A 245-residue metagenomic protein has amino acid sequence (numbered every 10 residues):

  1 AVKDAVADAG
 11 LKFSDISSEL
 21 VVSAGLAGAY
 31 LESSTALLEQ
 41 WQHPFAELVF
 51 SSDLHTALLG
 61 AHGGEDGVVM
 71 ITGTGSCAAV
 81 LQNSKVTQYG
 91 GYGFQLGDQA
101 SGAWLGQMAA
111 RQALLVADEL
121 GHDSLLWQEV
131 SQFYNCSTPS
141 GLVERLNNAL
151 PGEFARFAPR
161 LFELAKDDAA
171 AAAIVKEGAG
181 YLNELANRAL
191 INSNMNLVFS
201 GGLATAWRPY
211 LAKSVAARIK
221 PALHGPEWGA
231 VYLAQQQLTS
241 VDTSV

Functional and structural regions predicted by a protein language model:
A1-E19, G60-V68, A110-V245: ATP-binding/phosphotransfer module of carbohydrate and carboxylate kinases, centering on a glycine-rich
V21, A29-D123: Phosphate-binding/catalytic loop of phosphoryl-transfer enzymes
S23-Y30, T72-G75, N194-A204: Glycine-rich beta-strand-to-loop/alpha-helix junction loops that act as flexible
G25, G90, F162: Residues in well-ordered beta-strands of folded domains
